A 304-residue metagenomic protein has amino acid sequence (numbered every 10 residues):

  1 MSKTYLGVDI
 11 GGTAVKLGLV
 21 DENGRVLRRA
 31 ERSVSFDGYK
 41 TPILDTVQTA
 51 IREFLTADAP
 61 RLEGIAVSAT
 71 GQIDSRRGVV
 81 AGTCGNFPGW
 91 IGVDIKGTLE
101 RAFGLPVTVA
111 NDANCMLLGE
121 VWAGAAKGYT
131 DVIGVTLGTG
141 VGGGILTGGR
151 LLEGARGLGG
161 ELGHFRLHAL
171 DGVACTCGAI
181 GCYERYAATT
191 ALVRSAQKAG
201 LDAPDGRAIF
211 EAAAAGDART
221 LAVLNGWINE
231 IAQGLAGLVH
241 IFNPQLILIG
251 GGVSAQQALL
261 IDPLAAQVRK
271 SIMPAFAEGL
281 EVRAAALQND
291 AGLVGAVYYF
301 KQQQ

Functional and structural regions predicted by a protein language model:
M1-G64, D74-V79, G97-L105, G119-Y129 (+1 more regions): ATP-binding/phosphotransfer module of carbohydrate and carboxylate kinases, centering on a glycine-rich
D9, A66-T70, A110, G134-G140 (+1 more regions): Short beta-strand segments
S33-F36, P88, G159-E161: A short acidic/small-residue loop/turn micro-motif
G71-I73, N86, A113, G157 (+2 more regions): Short, flexible active-site-adjacent loop segments at beta-strand->alpha-helix junctions, enriched in small/polar
G78-G92: A charged helix-plus-loop insertion that forms the helical arch/lid used to bind and gate nucleic-acid substrates
G85-P88, T108-N114, G134-L137, R283-N289: Active-site nucleophile and cofactor-binding loops and adjacent substrate-binding regions of central metabolic enzymes
K127-Y186: Glycine-rich phosphate-binding loop of actin/hexokinase-like ATP-binding domains
